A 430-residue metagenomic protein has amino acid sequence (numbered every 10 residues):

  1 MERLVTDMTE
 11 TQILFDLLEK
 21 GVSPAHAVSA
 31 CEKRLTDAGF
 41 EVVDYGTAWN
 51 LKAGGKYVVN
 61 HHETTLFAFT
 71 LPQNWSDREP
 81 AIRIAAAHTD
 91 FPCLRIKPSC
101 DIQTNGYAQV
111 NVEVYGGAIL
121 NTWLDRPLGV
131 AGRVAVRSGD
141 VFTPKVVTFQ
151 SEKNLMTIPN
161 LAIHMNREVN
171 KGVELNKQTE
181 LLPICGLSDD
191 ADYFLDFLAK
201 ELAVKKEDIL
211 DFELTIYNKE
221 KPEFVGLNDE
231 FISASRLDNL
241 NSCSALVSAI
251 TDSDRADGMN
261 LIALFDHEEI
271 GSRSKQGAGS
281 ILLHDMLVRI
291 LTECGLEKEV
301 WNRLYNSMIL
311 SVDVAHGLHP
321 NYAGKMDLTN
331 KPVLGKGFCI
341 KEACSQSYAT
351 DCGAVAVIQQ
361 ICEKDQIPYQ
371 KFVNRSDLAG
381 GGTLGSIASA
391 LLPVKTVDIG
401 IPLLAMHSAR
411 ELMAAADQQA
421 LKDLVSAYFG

Functional and structural regions predicted by a protein language model:
M1-G430: N-terminal hydrophobic/helix-forming segments and targeting peptides
